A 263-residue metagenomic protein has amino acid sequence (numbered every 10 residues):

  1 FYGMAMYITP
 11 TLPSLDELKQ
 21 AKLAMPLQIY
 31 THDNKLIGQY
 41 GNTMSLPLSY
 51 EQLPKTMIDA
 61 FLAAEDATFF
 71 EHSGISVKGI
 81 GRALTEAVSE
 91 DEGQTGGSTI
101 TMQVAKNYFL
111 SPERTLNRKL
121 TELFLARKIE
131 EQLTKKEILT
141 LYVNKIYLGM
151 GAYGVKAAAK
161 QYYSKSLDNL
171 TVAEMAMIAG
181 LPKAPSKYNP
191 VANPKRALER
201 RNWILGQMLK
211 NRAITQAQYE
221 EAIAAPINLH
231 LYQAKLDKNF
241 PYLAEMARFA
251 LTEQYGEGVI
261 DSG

Functional and structural regions predicted by a protein language model:
F1-Y30, T68, V88: N-terminal type II signal-anchor transmembrane helix that functions as the membrane-insertion/stop-transfer segment
T11, L23-P26, M44-L46, M57-A60 (+7 more regions): Envelope-exposed proteins and targeting segments
L12-L15, G41-Y50, A64, L123: N-terminal post-signal-peptidase region of extra-cytosolic proteins
K19-L48: Short extracytoplasmic
K35-S45, K78-E86, R118-L120, G258-V259: N-terminal periplasmic "start-of-domain" segments of outer-membrane beta-barrel proteins
L36-Q39, F69-H72, K187: Short, solvent-exposed loop/turn elements at domain surfaces
S49-I100, K156-A158, Y163: Flexible, acidic/glycine-enriched loop-and-adjacent beta/alpha segments that face the extracytoplasmic/periplasmic side
E92-G263: Non-catalytic, structured segments within soluble enzyme domains
